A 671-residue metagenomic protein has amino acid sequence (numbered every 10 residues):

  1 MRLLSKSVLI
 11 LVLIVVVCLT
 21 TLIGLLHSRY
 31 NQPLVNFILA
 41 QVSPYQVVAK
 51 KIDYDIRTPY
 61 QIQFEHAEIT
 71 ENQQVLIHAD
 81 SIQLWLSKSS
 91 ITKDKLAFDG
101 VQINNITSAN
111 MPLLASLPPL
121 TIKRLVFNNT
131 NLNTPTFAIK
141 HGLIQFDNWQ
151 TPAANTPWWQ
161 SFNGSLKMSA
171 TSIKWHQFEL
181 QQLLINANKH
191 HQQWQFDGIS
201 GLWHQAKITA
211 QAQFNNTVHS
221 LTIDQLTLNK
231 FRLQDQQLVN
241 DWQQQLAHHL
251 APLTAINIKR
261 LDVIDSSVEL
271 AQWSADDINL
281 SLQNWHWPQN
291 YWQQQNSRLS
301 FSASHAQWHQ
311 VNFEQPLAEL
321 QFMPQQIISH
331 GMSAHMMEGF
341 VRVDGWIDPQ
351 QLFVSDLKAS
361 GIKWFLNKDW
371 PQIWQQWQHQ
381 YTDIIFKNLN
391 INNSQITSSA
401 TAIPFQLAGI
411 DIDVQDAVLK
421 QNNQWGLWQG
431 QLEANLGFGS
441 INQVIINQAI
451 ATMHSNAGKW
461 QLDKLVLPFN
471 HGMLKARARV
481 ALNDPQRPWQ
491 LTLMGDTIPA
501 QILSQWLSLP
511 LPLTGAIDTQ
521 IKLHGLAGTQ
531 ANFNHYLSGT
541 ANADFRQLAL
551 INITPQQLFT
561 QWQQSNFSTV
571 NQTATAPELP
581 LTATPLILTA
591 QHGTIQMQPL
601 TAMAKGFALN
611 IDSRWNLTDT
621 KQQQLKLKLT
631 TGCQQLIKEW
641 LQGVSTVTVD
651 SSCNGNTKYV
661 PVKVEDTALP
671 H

Functional and structural regions predicted by a protein language model:
M1-S7: Positively charged n-region of N-terminal signal peptides that target proteins for export
L3, T21, L25, P33 (+4 more regions): Short N-terminal signal/transit or membrane-insertion segments and the immediately adjacent low-complexity/disordered
V8-I23: Hydrophobic membrane-insertion alpha-helices, especially the h-region of bacterial N-terminal signal peptides
L19-A115, A153, A170-L183, A187-W194 (+5 more regions): Terminal hydrophobic membrane-targeting helix
Q61, E68, Q160-E179, L184-K207 (+6 more regions): Small-residue helix/turn framework positions
H66-W159, N216-N257, V268-N284, I347-I385 (+3 more regions): Secondary-structure transition motifs
I91-K95, T156, W292-Q293, Q530-H535: Short loop/turn motifs that connect adjacent beta-strands in outer-membrane beta-barrel proteins
K140-S169, S281-S302, D413-N423, L427-G430: N-terminal glycine/threonine-rich, aromatic-flanked beta-hairpin/loop signature
